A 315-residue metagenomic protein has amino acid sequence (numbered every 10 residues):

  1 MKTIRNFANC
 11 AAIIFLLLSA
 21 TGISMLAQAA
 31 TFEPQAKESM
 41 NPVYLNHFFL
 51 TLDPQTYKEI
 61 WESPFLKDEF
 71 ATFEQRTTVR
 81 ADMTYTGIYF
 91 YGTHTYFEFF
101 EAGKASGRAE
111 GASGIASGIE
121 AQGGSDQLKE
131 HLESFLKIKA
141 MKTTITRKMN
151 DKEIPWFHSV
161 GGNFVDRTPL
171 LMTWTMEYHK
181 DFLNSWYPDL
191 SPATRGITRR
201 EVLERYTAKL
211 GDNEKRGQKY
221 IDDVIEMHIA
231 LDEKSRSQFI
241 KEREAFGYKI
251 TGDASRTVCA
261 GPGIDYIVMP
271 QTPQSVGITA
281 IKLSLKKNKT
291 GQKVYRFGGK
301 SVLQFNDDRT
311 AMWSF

Functional and structural regions predicted by a protein language model:
K2-A12: Bacterial N-terminal signal peptides that target proteins for export
C10-S24: Bacterial N-terminal signal peptides
A27-A29: Boundary at the C-terminal end of the N-terminal hydrophobic targeting segment
P42-Y85: N-terminal ordered "arm"
Y57-E74, L128-L136, E233-I250: Amphipathic alpha-helical segments
T72-S113: Glycine/small-residue-rich interface belts in oligomeric ring/scaffold proteins and their assembly partners
F90, E130-D222, E226, L231-K234 (+1 more regions): Vicinal oxygen chelate
G114-K137: Long, charged/polar, surface-exposed segments that mediate recognition or autoinhibition
